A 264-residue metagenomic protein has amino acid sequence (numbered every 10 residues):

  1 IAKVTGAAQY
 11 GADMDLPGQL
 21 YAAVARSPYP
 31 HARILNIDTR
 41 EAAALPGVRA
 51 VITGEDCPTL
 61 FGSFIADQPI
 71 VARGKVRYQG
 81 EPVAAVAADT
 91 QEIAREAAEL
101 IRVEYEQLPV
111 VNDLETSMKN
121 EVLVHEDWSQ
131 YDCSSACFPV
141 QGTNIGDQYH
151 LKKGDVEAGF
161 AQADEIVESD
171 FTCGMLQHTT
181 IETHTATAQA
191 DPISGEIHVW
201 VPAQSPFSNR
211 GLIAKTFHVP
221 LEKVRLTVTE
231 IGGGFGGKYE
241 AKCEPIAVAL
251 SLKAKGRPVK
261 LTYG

Functional and structural regions predicted by a protein language model:
I1-G264: Structural alpha/beta core scaffold segments of enzyme domains
